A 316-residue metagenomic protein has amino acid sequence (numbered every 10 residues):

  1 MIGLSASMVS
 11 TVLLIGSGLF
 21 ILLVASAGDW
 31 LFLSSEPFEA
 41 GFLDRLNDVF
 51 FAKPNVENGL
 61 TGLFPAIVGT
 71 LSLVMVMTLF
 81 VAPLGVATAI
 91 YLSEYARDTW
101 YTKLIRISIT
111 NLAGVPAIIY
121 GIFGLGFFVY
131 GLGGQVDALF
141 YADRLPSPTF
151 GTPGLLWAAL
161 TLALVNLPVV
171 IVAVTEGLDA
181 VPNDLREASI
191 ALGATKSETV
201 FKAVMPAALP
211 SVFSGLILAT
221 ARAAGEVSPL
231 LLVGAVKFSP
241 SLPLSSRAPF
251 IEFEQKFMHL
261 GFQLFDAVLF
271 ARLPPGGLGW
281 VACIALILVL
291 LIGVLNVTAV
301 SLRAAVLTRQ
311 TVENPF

Functional and structural regions predicted by a protein language model:
M1-I15, R106-V115, A208-L216: Alpha-helical transmembrane segments and their helix-start/interface "positive-inside/aromatic belt" motifs in integral
M1-M75, D137-S147, E254, D266 (+2 more regions): N-terminal, non-cleaved signal-anchor transmembrane helix
S17, L43-D44, F64-M77, V81 (+6 more regions): Alpha-helical transmembrane segments in multi-pass membrane proteins
V56, L112-L162: Generic hydrophobic transmembrane alpha-helix motif, especially the helices
M77-I109, I122-F123, Y130, A299-T308: Transmembrane-helix boundary motif in ABC transporter permease subunits
V81-L84, T88, I109-A117, T149-T175 (+2 more regions): Faces of alpha-helical transmembrane segments in polytopic inner-membrane proteins
N111, V170-V174, V181-P182, I190 (+1 more regions): Transmembrane alpha-helices
I122, F127-L132, V212-E252, H259-G261 (+1 more regions): Non-cytoplasmic
